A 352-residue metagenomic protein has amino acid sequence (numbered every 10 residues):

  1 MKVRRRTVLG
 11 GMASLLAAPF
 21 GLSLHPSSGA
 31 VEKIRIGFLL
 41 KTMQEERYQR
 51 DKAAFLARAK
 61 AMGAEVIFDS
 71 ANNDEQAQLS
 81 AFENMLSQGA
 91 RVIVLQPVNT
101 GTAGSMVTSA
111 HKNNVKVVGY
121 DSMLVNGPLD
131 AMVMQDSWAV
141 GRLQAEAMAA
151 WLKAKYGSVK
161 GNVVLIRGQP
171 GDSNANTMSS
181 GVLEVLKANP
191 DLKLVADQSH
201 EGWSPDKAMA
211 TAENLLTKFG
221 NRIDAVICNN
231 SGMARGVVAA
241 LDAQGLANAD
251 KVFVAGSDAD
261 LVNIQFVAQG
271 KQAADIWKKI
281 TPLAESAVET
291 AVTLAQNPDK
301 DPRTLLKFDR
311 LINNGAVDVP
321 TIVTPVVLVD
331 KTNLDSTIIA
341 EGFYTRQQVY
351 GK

Functional and structural regions predicted by a protein language model:
T7-H25: N-terminal export signals
G29-K352: A residue-level marker of the well-folded mature domains of exported/periplasmic proteins
